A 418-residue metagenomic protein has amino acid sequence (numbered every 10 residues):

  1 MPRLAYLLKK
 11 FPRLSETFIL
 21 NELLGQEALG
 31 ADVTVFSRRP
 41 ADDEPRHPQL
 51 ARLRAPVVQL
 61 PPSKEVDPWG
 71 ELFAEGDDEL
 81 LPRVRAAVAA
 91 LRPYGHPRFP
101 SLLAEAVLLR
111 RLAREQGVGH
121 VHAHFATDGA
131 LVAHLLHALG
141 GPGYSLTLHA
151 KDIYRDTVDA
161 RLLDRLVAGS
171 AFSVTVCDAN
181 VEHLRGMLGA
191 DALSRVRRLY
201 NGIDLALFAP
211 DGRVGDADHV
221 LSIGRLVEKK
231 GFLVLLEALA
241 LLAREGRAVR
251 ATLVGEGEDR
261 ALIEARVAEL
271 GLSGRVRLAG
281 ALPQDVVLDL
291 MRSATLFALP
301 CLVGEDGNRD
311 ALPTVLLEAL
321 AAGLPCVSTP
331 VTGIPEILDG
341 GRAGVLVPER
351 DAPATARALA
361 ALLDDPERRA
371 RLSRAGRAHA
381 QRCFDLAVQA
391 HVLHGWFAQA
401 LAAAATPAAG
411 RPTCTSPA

Functional and structural regions predicted by a protein language model:
M1-K64, R114, P142, A168 (+3 more regions): N-terminal subdomain of nucleotide-sugar transferases
A179, G202: Carbohydrate-associated surface elements
G212-A240, T252, F297: Conserved donor-binding/catalytic core segment of Leloir-type glycosyltransferases
E264-D285: Nucleotide-activated donor-binding/catalytic signature segment of Leloir-type glycosyltransferases, i.e., the conserved
R275, A354, A361, R368-C383 (+2 more regions): A short, well-ordered alpha-helix in the C-terminal region of glycosyltransferases
R275, R292-G307, L324: Acidic donor-binding loop of glycosyltransferase active sites
L316, A321-S328: Short hydrophobic beta-strand element within catalytic cores of glycosyltransferases and related nucleotide-activated
G340-G341, V345-A352, A361-E367: Conserved acidic donor-binding segment of nucleotide-sugar-dependent glycosyltransferases
